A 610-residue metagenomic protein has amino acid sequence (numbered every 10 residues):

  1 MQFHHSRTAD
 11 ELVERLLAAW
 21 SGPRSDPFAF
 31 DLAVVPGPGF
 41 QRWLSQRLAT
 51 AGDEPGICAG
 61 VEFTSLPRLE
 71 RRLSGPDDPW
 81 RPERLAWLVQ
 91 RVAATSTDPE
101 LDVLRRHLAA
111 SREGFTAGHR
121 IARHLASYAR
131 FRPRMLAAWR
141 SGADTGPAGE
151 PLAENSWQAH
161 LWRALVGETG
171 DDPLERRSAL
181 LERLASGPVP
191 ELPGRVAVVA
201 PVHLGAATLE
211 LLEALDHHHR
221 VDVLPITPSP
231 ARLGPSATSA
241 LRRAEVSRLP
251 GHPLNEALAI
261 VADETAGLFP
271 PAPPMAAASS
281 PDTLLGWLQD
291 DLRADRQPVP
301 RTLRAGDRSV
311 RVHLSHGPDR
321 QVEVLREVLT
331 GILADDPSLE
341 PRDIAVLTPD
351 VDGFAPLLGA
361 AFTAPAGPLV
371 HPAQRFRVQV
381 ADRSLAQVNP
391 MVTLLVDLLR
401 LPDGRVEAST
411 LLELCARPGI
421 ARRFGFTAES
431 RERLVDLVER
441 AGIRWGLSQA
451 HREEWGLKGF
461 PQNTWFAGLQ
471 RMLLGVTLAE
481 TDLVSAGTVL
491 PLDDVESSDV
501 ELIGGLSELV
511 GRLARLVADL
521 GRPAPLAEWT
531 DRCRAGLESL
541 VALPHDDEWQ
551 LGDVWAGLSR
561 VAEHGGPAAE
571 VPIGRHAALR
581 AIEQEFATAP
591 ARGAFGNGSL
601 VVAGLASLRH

Functional and structural regions predicted by a protein language model:
M1-R609: Polyanion-engaging groove/track-forming segments
